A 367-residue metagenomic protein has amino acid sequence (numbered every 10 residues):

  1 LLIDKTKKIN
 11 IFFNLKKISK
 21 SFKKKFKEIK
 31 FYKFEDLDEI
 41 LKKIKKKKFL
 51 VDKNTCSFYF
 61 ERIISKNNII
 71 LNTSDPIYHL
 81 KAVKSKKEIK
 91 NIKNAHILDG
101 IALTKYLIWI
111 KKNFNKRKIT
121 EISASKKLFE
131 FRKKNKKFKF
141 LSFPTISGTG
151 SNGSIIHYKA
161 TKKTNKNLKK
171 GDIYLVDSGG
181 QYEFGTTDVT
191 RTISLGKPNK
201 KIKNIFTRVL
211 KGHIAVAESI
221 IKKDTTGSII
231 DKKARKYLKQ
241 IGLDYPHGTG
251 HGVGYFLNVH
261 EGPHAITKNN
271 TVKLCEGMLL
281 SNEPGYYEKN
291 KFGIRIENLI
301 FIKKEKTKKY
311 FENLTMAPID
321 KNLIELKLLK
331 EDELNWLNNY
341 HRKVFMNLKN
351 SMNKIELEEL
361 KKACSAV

Functional and structural regions predicted by a protein language model:
L1-V367: Active-site neighborhoods and metal-handling regions in enzymes and metal-associated proteins
